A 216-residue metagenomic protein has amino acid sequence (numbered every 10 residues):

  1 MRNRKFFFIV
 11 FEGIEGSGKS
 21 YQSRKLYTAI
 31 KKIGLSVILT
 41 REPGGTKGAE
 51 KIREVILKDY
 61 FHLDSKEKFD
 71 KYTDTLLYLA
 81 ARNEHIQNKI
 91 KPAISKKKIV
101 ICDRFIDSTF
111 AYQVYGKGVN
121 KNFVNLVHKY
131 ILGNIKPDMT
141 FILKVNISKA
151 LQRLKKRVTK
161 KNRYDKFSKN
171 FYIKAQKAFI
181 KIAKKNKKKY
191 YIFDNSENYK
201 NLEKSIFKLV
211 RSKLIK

Functional and structural regions predicted by a protein language model:
R2-N3, Y27, S148-K216: NTP-dependent small-molecule kinase module
I9-F11: Hydrophobic anchor at the beta1->P-loop junction of P-loop NTPases
G16: Walker A (P-loop) phosphate-binding loop of P-loop NTPases
K19: Conserved lysine of the Walker
Q22: Hydrophobic positions on the alpha1 helix immediately C-terminal to the Walker A/P-loop
L35-L132: ATP-dependent small-molecule kinase phosphotransfer cores that center on conserved nucleotide phosphate-binding segments
V37-L39, T140-I142, Y190-I192: Conserved beta-strand scaffold positions in the cores of enzyme catalytic domains, especially in NTP/NDP-utilizing
R104, T109-K177: A glycine- and Lys/Arg-enriched "phosphate-lid" helix/loop adjacent to the NTP-binding pocket of small-molecule kinases
